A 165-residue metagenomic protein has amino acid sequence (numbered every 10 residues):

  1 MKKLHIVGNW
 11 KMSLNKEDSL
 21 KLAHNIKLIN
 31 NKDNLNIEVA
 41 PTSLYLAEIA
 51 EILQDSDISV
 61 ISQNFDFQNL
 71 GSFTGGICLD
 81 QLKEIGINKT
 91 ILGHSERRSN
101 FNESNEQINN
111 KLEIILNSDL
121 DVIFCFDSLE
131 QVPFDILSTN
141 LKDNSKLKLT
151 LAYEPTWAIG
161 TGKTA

Functional and structural regions predicted by a protein language model:
M1-A165: Active-site loop-to-helix "anion-binding N-cap" substructures in soluble metabolic enzymes
